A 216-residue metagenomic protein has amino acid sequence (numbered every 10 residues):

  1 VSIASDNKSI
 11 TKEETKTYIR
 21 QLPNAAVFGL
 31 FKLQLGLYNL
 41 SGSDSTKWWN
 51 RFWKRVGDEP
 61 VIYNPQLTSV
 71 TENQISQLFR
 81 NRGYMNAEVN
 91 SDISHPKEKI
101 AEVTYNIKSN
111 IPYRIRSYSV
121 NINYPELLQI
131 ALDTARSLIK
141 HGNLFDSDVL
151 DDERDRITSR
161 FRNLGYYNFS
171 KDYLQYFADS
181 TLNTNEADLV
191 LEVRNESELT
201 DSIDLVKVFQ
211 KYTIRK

Functional and structural regions predicted by a protein language model:
V1-K216: Interaction-mediating elements
